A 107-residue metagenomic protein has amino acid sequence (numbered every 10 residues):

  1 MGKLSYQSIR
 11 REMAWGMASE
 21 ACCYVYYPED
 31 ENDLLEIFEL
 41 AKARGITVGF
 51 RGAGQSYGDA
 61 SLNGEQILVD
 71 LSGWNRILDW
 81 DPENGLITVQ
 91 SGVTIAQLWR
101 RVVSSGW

Functional and structural regions predicted by a protein language model:
M1-E12: Conserved oxyanion/phosphate-binding beta-strand-loop segments in alpha/beta enzyme cores
G16-W107: Glycine-rich N-terminal segment of FAD-binding domains in flavoprotein oxidoreductases, spanning the beta-loop-helix
